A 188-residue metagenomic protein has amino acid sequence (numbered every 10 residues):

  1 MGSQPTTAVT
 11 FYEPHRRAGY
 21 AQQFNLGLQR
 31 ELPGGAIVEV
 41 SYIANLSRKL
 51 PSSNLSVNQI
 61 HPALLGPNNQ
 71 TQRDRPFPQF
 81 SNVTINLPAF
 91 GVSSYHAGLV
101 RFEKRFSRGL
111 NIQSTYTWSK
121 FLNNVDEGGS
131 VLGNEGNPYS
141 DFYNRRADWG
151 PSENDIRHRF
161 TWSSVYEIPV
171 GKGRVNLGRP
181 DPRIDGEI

Functional and structural regions predicted by a protein language model:
M1-P88: Solvent-exposed loop/turn elements at secondary-structure boundaries
T7, H15-A21, G91-Y95, R105 (+1 more regions): Transmembrane beta-barrel outer-membrane domains
Q22-L26, H96-V100, D148, H158-S164: Hydrophobic, lipid-facing positions within transmembrane beta-strands of outer-membrane proteins
R30-G34, F102, F106-R108, W118 (+2 more regions): Outer-membrane beta-barrel strand-turn architecture
G35, G109, V170-I188: Short loop/turn motifs that connect adjacent beta-strands in outer-membrane beta-barrel proteins
V38-V40, V100, R108, I112-S114 (+2 more regions): Transmembrane beta-strands of outer-membrane beta-barrel proteins
I43-N45, R105, T115-S119, G129 (+1 more regions): Outer-membrane beta-barrel pore domains and translocons
P51-S56, V125-V131, L177-G178: Outer-membrane beta-barrel translocator domains and adjoining extracellular loop/strand segments of Gram-negative
